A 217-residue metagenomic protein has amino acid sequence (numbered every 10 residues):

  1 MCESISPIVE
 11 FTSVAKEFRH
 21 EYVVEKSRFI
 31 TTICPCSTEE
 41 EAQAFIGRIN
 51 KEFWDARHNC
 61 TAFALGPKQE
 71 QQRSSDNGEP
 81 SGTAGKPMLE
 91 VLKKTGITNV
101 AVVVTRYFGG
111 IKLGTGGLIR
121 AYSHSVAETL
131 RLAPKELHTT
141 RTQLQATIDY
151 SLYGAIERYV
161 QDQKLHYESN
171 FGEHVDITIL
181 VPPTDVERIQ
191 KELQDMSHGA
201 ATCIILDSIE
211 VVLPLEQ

Functional and structural regions predicted by a protein language model:
M1-G82, V186, I204-Q217: C-terminal regulatory domains involved in ligand/effector binding and gene-expression control
T31-T32, C60-T61, N99-V102, Q143-Q145 (+1 more regions): Structural motif
A84-L132: Active-site beta-strand/loop microenvironment that shapes enzyme catalytic pockets
P134-Y150: Short glycine-/aliphatic-rich beta-strand segments at the starts of folded cytosolic domains
A146-L165: Short amphipathic alpha-helix segments
I156-D162, I189-S197: Short amphipathic alpha-helices in soluble, non-transmembrane regions that often serve as interface/regulatory elements
Y167-G172, S197-P214: Conserved short beta-strand edge segments in small beta-sheet-based binding/regulatory domains
I179-P182, V186-R188: Terminal, non-globular segments
